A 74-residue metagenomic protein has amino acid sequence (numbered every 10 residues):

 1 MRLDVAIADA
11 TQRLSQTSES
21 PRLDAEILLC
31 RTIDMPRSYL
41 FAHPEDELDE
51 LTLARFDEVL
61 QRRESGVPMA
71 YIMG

Functional and structural regions predicted by a protein language model:
M1-S20: Non-catalytic nucleic-acid substrate-recognition regions in nucleic-acid-modifying enzymes
I27-G74: Conserved AdoMet
